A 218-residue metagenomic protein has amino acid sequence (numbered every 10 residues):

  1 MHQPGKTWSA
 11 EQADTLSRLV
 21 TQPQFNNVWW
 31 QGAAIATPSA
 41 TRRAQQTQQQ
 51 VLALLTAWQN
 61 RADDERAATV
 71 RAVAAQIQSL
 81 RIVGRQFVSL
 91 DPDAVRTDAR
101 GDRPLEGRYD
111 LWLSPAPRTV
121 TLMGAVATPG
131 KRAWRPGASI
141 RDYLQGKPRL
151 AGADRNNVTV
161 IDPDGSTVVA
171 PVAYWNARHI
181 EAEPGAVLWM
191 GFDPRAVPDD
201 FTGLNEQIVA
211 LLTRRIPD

Functional and structural regions predicted by a protein language model:
M1-D218: Ser/Thr/Pro/Gly-biased, low-complexity, turn-/loop-rich segments that often occur immediately after N-terminal
